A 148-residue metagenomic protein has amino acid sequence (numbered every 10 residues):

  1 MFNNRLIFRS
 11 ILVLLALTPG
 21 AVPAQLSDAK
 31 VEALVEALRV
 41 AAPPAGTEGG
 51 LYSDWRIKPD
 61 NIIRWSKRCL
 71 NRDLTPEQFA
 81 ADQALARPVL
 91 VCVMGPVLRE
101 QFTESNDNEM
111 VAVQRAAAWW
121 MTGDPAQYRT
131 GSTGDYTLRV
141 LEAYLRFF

Functional and structural regions predicted by a protein language model:
F2-I11: Bacterial N-terminal signal peptides that target proteins for export
T18-A21: N-terminal signal peptide c-region/cleavage motif recognized by signal peptidases
S27-G46, I57, L90, R115-D124: Short, functionally critical alpha-helical segments immediately adjacent to catalytic or ligand/cofactor-binding
S27-V31, T47-W55, F79-R87, N106-V113 (+2 more regions): Solvent-exposed, acidic/flexible segments
V35, S53-R68: A structural motif
R64, R68-Q114, A118, T122-P125 (+1 more regions): Alpha-helical segment that forms one wall of the substrate-binding/catalytic cleft in peptidoglycan-active domains
D135-F147: Short secondary-structure subsegments characteristic of cysteine-rich extracellular domains
